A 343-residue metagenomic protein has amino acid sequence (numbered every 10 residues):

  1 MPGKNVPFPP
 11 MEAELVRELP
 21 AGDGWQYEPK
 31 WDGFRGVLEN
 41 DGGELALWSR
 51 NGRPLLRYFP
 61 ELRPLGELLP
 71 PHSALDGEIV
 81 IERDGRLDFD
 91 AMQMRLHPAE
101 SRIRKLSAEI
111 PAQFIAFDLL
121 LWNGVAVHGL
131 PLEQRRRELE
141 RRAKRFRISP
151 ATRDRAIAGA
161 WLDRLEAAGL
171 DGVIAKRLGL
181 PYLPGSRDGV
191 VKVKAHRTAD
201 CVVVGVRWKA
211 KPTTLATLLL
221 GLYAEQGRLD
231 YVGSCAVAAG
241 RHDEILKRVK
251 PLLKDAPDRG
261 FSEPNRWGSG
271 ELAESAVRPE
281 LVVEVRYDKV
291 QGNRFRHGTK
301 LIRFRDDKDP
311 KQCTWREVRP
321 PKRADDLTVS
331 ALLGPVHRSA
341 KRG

Functional and structural regions predicted by a protein language model:
M1-G343: Catalytic cores of nucleic-acid ligases and guanylyltransferases
